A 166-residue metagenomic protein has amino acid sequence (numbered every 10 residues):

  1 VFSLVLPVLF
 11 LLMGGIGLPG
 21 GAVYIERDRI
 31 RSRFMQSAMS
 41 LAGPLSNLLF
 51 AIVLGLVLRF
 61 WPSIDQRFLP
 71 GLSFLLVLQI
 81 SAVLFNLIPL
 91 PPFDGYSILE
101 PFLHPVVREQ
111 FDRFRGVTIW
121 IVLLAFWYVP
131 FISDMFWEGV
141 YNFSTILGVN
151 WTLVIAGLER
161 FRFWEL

Functional and structural regions predicted by a protein language model:
V1-L166: Hydrophobic transmembrane alpha-helices and their immediate loop junctions in multi-pass integral membrane proteins
